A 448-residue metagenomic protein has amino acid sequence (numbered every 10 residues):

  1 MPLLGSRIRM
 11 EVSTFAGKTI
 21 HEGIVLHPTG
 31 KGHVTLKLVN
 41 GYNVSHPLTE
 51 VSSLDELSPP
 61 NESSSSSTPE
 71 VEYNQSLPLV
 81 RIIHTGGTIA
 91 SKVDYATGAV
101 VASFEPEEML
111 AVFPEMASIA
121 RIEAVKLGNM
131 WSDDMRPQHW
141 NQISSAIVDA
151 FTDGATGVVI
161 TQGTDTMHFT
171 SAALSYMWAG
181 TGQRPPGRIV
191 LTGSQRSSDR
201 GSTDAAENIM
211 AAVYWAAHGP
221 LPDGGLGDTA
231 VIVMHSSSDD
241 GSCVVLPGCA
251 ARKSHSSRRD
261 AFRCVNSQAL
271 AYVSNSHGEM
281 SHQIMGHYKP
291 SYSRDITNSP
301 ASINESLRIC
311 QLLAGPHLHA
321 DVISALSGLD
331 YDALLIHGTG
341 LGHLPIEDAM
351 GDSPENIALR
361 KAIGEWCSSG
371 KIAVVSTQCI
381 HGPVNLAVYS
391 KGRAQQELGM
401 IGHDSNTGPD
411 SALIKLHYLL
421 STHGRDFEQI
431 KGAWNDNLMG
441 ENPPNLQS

Functional and structural regions predicted by a protein language model:
M1-E72: Conserved RNA-binding domains used in RNP assembly and mRNA/RNA metabolism
V44-H46, G193-H277: Internal gly/pro-rich beta-alpha loop/helix module that stabilizes soluble enzyme cofactors or their anionic handles
I83-H84, D94, E105-P106, A111-M116 (+2 more regions): Accessory alpha-helical/coil subdomains and C-terminal extensions that flank or cap enzyme catalytic cores
A96-S103, A172-V190, A205-A211, A251-S254 (+1 more regions): A glycine- and small-aliphatic-rich helix-loop capping segment at beta-alpha/alpha-beta transitions that lines
R121-A150, L313-S327: Glycine-rich oxoanion-binding loops at beta->alpha junctions
I160-G187, I346-R360: Short Gly/Thr/Asp-enriched flexible loops that form oxyanion-binding sites at enzyme active sites
L341-N385: CN hydrolase (nitrilase-like) catalytic-core segments centered on the catalytic cysteine and neighboring Lys/Glu
H381-E428: Interaction/scaffold regions that mediate signaling and macromolecular assembly across diverse proteins
